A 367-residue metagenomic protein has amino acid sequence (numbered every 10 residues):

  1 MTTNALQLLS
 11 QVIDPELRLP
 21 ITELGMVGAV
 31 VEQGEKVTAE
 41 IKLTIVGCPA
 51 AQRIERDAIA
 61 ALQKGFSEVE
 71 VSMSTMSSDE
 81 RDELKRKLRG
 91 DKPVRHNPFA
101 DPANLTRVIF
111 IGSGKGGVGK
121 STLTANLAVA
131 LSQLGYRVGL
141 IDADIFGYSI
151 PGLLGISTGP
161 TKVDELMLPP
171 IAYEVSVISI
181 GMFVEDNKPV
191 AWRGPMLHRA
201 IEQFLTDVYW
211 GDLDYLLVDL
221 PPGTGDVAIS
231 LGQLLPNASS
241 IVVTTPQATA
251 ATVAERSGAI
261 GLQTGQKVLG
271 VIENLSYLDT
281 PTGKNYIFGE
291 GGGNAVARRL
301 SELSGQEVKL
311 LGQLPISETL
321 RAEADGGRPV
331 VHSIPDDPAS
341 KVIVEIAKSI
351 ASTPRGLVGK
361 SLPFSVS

Functional and structural regions predicted by a protein language model:
M1-G28: N-proximal, solvent-exposed amphipathic alpha-helical segments enriched in charged/polar residues
E23-M26, Q33, T44-G47, A51-S113 (+2 more regions): Extreme N-terminal, non-catalytic leader segments that precede Walker-type/kinase nucleotide-binding cores
R56-A58, R199, D207-W210, D214-Q313 (+1 more regions): Conserved catalytic-core segment of NTP-binding enzymes
R107-I145, G258, V271: Walker A/P-loop phosphate-binding motif and the immediately C-terminal alpha-helix
L131-G194, H198-L205: Phosphate-binding loop that captures ATP/GTP phosphates
I178, L220, E345: Glycine-rich phosphate-binding loops of nucleotide-dependent enzymes
Y286-I316, D336-K341, E345-S367: C-terminal accessory "lid"/substrate-recognition subdomains
G326-A339: C-terminal boundary of histidine-terminating zinc-finger modules
